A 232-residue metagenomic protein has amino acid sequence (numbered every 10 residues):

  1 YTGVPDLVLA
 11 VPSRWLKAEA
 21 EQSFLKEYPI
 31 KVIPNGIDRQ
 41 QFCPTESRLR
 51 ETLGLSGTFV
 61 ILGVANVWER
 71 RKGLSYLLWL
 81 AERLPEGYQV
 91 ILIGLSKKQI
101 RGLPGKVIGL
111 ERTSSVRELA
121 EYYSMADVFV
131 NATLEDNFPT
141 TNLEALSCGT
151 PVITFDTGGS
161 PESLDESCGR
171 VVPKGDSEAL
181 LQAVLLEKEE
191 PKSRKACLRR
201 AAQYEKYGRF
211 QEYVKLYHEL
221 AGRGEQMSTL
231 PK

Functional and structural regions predicted by a protein language model:
W15, G36: Carbohydrate-associated surface elements
G54-K72, L78-A81: Conserved donor-binding/catalytic core segment of Leloir-type glycosyltransferases
G94-A120: Nucleotide-activated donor-binding/catalytic signature segment of Leloir-type glycosyltransferases, i.e., the conserved
E121-A126, Y213: Short alpha-helical donor nucleotide-sugar binding micro-motif in glycosyltransferases
L134: Aromatic "clamp/platform" in nucleotide-sugar-dependent glycosyltransferases that forms part of the donor/acceptor
P151-T154: Short hydrophobic beta-strand element within catalytic cores of glycosyltransferases and related nucleotide-activated
E166, R170-S177, L186-P191: Conserved acidic donor-binding segment of nucleotide-sugar-dependent glycosyltransferases
P191-A221: A charged, aromatic-enriched C-terminal amphipathic alpha-helix characteristic of glycosyltransferases across folds
